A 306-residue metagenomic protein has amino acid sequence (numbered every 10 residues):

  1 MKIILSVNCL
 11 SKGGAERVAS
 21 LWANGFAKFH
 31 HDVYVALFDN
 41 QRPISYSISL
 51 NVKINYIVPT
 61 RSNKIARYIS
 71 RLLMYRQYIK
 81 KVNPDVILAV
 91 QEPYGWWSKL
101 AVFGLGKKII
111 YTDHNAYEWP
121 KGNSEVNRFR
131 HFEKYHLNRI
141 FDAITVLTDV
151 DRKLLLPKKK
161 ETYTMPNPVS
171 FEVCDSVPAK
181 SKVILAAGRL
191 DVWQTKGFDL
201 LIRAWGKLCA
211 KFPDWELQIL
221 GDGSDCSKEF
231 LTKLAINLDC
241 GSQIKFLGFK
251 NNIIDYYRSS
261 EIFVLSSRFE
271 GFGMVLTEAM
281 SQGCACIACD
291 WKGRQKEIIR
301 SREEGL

Functional and structural regions predicted by a protein language model:
I4, V177-K196, I202-W205: Conserved donor-binding/catalytic core segment of Leloir-type glycosyltransferases
L5-G13, R17-A19, G25-R67, L154 (+1 more regions): N-terminal strand-loop element at the rim of the active site of nucleotide-sugar-dependent glycosyltransferases
A66-L72, K108, Y117-I140, V146-L147: Nucleotide-sugar donor phosphate/pyrophosphate-binding loop at the beta->alpha transition of glycosyltransferases
A89-G95, D113: Short His-centered aromatic/hydrophobic patch
R139-C174: Donor nucleotide-sugar binding/catalytic pocket of nucleotide-sugar-dependent glycosyltransferases
F230-G248: Nucleotide-activated donor-binding/catalytic signature segment of Leloir-type glycosyltransferases, i.e., the conserved
F249, R268: Aromatic "clamp/platform" in nucleotide-sugar-dependent glycosyltransferases that forms part of the donor/acceptor
A285-C289: Short hydrophobic beta-strand element within catalytic cores of glycosyltransferases and related nucleotide-activated
